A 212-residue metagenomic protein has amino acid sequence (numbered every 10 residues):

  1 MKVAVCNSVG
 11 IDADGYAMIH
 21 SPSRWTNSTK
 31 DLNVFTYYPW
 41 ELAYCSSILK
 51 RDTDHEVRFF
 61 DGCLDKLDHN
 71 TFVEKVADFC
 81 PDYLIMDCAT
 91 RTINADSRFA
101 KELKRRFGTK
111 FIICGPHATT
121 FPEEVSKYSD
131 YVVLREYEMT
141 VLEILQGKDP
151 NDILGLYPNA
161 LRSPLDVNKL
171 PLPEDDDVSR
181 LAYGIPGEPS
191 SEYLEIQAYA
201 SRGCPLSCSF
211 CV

Functional and structural regions predicted by a protein language model:
M1-V212: Acidic, low-complexity intrinsically disordered segments
